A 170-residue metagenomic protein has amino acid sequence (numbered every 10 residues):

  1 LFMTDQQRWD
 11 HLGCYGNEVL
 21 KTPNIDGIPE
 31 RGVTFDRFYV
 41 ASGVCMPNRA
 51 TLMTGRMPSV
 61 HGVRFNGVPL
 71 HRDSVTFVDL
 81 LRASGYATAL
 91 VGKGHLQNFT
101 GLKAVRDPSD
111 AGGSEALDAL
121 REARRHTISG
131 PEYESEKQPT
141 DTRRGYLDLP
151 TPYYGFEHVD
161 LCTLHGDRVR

Functional and structural regions predicted by a protein language model:
L1-R170: Formylglycine-dependent sulfatase
